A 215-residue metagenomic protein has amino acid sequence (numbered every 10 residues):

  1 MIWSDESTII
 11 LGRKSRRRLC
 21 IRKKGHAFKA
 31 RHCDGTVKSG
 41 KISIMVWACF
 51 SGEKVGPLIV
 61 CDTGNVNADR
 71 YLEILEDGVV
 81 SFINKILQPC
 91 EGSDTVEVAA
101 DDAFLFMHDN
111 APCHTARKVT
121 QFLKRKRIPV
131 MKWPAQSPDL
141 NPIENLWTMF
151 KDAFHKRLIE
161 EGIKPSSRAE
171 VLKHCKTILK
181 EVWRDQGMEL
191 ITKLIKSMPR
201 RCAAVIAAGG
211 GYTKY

Functional and structural regions predicted by a protein language model:
M1, T8, I143-Y215: C-terminal anion-handling pockets and recognition modules
M1-V80, G209: Extended, low-complexity cationic-aromatic segments
S4-E6, P89-H114, L140-N141: Acidic/histidine-rich, metal-coordinating catalytic segments
D5, A48-F50, L75, D109 (+5 more regions): Generic structural signal for small/hydrophobic residues in well-ordered secondary structure, especially within
M45, F50, R70, I74 (+8 more regions): Acidic, Ser/Thr-rich intrinsically disordered and amphipathic helical segments
N65-D102: A long, amphipathic alpha-helix that forms part of the scaffold/cap immediately adjacent to metal-dependent active
F106-N110, K124-N145, E161-I163: RNase H-like polynucleotidyl transferase catalytic core
A116-K126: Short, aromatic/basic amphipathic alpha-helical patches
